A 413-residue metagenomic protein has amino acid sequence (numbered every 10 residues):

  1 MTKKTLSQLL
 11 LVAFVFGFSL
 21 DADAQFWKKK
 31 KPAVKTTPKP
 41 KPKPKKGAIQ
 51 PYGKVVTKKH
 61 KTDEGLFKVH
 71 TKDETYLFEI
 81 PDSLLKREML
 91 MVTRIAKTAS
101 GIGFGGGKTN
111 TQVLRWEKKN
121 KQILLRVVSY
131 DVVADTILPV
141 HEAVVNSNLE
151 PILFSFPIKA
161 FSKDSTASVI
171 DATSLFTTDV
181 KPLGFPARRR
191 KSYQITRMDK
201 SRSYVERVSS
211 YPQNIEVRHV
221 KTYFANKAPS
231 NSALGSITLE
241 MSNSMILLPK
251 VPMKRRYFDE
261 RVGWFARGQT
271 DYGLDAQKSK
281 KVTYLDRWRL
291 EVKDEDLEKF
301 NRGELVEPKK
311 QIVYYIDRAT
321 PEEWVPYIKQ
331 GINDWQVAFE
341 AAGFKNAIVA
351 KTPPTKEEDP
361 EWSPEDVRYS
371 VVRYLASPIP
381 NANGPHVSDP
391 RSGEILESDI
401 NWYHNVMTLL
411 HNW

Functional and structural regions predicted by a protein language model:
T2-Q25: N-terminal export/membrane-targeting signals
F26-T320, A338-A342, A347, P353-W413: Auxiliary tRNA-acceptor-end handling modules of aminoacyl-tRNA synthetases
Q50, P326-N333, V337: Solvent-exposed, polar/charged alpha-helical surfaces in well-ordered, non-transmembrane soluble domains, broadly
P321-V325: Alpha-helix N-cap/helix-initiation motif
